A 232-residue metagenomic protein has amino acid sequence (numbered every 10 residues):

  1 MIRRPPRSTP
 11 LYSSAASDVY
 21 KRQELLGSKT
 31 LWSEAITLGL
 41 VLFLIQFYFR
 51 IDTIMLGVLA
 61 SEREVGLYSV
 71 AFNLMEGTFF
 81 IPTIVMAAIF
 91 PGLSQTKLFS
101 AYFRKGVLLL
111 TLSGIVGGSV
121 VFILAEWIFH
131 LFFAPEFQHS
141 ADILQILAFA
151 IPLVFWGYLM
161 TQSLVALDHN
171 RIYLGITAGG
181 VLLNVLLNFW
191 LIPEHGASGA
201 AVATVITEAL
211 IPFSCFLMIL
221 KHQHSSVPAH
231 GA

Functional and structural regions predicted by a protein language model:
M1-Y20: Single conserved hydrophobic/aromatic residue that forms the stacking wall/gate of nucleotide- or nucleobase-binding
S14-E24, V85-I89, I151, F155 (+3 more regions): C-terminal transmembrane helix end/exit motif
S14-F49, Q95-A101, H222-A232: Interhelical loop/hinge segments that connect adjacent transmembrane helices in multipass membrane
S14-S17, E64, H130, A178-F213 (+1 more regions): Membrane-interface helix-loop junctions in multi-pass transport and translocation proteins
D52-L56, E64-P82, E208-L210: Alpha-helical transmembrane segments of polytopic membrane transporters and translocases
E62-R63, I123-P152, Y158: Interfacial segments at transmembrane-helix termini and the short loops linking adjacent helices
M75-L98, T161-A166: Helix-loop junctions and terminal segments of transmembrane helices in multi-pass membrane transport/translocation
A101-L108, L144, L164-L186, S198-V205: Alpha-helical transmembrane segments of multi-pass membrane transporters/permeases
